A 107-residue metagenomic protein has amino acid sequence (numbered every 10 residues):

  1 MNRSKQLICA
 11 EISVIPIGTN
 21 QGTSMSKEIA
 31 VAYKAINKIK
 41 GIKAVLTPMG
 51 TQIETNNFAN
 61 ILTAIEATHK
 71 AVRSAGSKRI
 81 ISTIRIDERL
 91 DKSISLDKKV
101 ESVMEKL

Functional and structural regions predicted by a protein language model:
M1-L107: Charge-rich, low-complexity N-terminal segments
